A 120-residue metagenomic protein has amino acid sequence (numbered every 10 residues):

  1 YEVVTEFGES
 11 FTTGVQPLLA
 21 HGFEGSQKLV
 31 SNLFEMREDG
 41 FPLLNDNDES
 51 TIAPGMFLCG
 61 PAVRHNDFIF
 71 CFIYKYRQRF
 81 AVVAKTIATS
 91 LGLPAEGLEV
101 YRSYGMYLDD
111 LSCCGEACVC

Functional and structural regions predicted by a protein language model:
Y1-L33, L91-M106: A Rossmann-like FAD-binding core segment of flavoenzymes
T12-T13, A20-F70: FAD-site-proximal beta/loop scaffold in flavoenzymes
L33-R37, P42, D48-E49, K75-Q78 (+2 more regions): A sequence-level detector of short, solvent-exposed, charge-rich linear segments
P54, L58-Y101, M106: A conserved FAD-binding loop/helix module that cradles the flavin
Y107-C120: Acidic, Ser/Thr-rich low-complexity intrinsically disordered segments
